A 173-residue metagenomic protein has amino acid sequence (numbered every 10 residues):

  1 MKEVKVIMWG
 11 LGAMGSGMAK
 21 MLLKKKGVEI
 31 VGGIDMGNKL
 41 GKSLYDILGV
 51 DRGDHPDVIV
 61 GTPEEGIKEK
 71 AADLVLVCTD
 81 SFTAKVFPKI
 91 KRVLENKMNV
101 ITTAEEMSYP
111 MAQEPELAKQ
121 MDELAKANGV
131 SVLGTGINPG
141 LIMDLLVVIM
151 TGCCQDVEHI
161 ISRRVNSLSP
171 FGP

Functional and structural regions predicted by a protein language model:
M1-E95: N-terminal glycine-/serine-/threonine-rich beta1-alpha1-beta2 phosphate-ribose binding loop of Rossmann-like
W9, L133-P173: Conserved anion/nucleotide-ligand pocket segment
L23-G27, D122-V130, T151-H159: Generic secondary-structure signature for well-ordered alpha-helical cores
I30, V100, S131-V132: Hydrophobic beta-strand scaffold residues
L48-G53, K119-M121, M150-C153: Short, hinge-like loop/turn segments at secondary-structure boundaries
L74, E106, A127, S169-F171: Catalytic cores and adjacent flexible loops of soluble metabolic enzymes that perform enolate/carbanion chemistry on
S81, V93-E114: ADP-ribose/adenylate-binding Rossmann-like module
A104-V130: Rossmann-fold NAD(P)-binding glycine/threonine-rich loop
